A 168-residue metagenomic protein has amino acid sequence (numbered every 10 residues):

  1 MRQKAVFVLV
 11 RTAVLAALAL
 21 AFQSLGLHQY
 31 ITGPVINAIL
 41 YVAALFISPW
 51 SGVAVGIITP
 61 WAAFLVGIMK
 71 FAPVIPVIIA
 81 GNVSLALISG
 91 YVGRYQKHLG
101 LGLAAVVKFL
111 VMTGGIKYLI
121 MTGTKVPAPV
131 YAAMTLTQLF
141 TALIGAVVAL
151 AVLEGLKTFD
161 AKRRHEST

Functional and structural regions predicted by a protein language model:
M1-T168: Loop-helix junctions at membrane interfaces
